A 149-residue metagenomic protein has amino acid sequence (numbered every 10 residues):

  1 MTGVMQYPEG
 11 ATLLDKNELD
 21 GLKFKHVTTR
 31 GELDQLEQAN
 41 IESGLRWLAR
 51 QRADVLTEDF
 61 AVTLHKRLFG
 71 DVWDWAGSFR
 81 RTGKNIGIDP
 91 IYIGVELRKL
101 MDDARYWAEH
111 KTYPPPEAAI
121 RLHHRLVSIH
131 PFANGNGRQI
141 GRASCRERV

Functional and structural regions predicted by a protein language model:
M1-R148: FIC/Doc superfamily catalytic core
